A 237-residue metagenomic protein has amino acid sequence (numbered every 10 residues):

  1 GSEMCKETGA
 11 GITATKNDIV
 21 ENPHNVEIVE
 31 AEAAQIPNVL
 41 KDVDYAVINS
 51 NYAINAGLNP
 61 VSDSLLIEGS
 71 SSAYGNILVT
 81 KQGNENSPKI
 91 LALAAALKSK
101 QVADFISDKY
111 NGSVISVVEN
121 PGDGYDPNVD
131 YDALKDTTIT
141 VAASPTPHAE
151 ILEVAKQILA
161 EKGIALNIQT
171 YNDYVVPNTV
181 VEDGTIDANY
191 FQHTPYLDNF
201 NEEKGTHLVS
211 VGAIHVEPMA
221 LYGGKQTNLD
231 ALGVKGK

Functional and structural regions predicted by a protein language model:
G1-C5: Short, small-residue-biased leader/transition segments that mark boundaries at the very start of proteins
E7-A14, D18, L91-D130, K237: Ligand-binding clefts/hinges and TM-proximal coupling segments of bilobed small-molecule sensing domains
T13-N38, I168-T179: Short helix-initiation/N-cap motifs at beta->coil->alpha
E32-A33, V43-D44, I48-I54, P145-T146 (+3 more regions): Beta->alpha turn/N-cap motifs
N55-I67, N199-V211, Q226: Ligand-binding "clamshell"
Y74-A92, P218-L232: A bilobed periplasmic-binding-protein/Venus flytrap-type ligand-binding module shared by bacterial periplasmic
V117-T140, L159-A160, L229-G236: Immediate post-signal peptide segment of exported/extracytoplasmic ligand-binding proteins
L134-T146, I164-T170, K237: Short, well-ordered beta-strand elements
